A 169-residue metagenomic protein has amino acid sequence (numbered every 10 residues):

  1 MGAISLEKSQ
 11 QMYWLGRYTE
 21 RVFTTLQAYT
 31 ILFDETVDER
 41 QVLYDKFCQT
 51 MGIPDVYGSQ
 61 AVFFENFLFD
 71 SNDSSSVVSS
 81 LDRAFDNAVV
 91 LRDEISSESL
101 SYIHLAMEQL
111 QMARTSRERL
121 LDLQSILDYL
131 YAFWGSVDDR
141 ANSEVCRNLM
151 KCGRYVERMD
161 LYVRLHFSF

Functional and structural regions predicted by a protein language model:
M1-F169: Alpha-helical transmembrane segments and their helix-helix packing motifs
